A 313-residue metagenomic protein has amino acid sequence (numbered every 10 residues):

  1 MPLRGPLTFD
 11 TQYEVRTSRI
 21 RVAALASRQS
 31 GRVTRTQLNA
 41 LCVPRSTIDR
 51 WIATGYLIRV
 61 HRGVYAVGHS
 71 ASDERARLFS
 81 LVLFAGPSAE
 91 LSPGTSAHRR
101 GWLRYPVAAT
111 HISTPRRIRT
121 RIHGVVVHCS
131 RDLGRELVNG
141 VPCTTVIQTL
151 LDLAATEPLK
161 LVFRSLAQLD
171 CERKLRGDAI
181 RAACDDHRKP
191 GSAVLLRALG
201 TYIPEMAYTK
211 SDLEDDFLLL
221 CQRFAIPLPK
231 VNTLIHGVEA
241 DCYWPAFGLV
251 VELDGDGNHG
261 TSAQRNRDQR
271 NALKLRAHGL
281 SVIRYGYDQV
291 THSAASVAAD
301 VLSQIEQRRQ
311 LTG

Functional and structural regions predicted by a protein language model:
M1-L196, D212-L213, F224, K230 (+1 more regions): Short gly/ser-rich loop at a beta-strand->alpha-helix junction or flexible surface loop bordering the NTP-binding
M1-P2, S18, T233-E239, P245-G313: Basic, glycine-rich
L38, C221, K274-L275: Structural element of the ATP-grasp superfamily
R164, R197-G200, L219, A299: Solvent-exposed alpha-helical segments within well-ordered globular domains of core cellular machineries
R197-K210: Pre-Walker A segment
L218, R223-I235: A short acidic/basic microdomain associated with nuclease active sites
